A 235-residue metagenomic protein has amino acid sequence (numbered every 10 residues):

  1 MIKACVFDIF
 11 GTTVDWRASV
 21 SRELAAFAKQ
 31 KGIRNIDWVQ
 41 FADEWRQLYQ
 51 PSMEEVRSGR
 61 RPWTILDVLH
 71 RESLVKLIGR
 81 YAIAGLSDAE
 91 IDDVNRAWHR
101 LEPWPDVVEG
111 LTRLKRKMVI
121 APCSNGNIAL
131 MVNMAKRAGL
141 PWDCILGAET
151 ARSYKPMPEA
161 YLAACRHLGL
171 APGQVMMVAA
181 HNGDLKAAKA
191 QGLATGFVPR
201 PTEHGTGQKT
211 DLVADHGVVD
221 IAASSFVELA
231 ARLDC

Functional and structural regions predicted by a protein language model:
M1-K3, V108, T112, C123-C235: Asp-based, Mg2+/Mn2+-dependent phosphohydrolase catalytic module
M1-Q47, R80: Active-site neighborhood of HAD-like aspartate-dependent phosphohydrolases
D8-G11, L74, P122, A188: Generic structural signal for small/hydrophobic residues in well-ordered secondary structure, especially within
V20-A28, A42-Y49, H70-R71, V94-W98 (+1 more regions): Hydrophobic alpha-helical core bundles mediating ligand binding, dimerization, or RNAP-core interactions
R22-A26, E44, E72-K76, D93 (+3 more regions): Alpha-helical elements of Rossmann-like donor-binding domains used by nucleotide-donor carbohydrate transfer enzymes
K29-D37, R80-L86, A138-P141, G169-L170: Short helix-capping segments at alpha-helix termini
V39-D92: A metal-dependent, Asp-based hydrolase signature
W63-R71, I83-P122, P158: Short, acidic loop-to-helix structural element flanking the phosphoryl-transfer center in phosphate-processing enzymes
